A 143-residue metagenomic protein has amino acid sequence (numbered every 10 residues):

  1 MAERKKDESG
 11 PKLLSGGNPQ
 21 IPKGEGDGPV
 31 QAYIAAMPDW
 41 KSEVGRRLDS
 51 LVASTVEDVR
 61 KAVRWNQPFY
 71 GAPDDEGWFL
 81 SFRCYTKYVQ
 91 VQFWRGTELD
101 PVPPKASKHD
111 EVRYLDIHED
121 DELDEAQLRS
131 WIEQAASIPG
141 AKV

Functional and structural regions predicted by a protein language model:
A2-V143: Charge-dense, helix-prone N-terminal extensions
